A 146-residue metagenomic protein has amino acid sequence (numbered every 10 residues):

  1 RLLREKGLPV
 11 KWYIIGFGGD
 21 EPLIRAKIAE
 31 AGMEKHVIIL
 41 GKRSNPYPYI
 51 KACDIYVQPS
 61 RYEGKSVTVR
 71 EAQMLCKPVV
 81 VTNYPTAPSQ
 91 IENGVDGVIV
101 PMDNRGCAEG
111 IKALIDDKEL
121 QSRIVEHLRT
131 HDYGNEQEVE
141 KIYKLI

Functional and structural regions predicted by a protein language model:
K11-L23: Glycosyltransferase donor-sugar binding loop
R25-G41: Nucleotide-activated donor-binding/catalytic signature segment of Leloir-type glycosyltransferases, i.e., the conserved
K42, R61: Aromatic "clamp/platform" in nucleotide-sugar-dependent glycosyltransferases that forms part of the donor/acceptor
E71, Y84-G94, V98-I99: Short acidic/histidine- and often glycine-rich active-site loop of Leloir-type glycosyltransferases that engages
P78-T82: Short hydrophobic beta-strand element within catalytic cores of glycosyltransferases and related nucleotide-activated
N93-G94, V98-N104, A113-K118: Conserved acidic donor-binding segment of nucleotide-sugar-dependent glycosyltransferases
L120-G134, K141: A short, well-ordered alpha-helix in the C-terminal region of glycosyltransferases
